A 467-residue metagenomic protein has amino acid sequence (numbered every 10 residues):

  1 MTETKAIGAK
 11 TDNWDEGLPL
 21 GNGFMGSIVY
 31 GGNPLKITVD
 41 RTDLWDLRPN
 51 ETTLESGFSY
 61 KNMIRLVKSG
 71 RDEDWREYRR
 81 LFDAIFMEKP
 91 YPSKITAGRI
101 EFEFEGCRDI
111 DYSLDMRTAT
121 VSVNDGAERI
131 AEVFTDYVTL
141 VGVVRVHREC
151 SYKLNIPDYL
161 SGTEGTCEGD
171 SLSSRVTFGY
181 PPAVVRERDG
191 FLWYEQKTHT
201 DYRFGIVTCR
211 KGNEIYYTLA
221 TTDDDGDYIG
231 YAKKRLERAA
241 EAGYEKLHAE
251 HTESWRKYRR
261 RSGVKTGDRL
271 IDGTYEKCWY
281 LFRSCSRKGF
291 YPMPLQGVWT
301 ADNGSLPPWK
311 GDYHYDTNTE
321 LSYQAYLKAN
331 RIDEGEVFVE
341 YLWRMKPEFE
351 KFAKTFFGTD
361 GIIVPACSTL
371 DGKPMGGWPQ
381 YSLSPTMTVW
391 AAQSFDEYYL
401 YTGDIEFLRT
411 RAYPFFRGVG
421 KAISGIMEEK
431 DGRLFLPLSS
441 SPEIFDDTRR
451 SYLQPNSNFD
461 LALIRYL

Functional and structural regions predicted by a protein language model:
M1-D312, R331-G335, L342-K351: Acidic/polar, glycine-enriched structural segments that form the non-catalytic walls/loops of the carbohydrate-binding
T4-K5, P294-L295, V337-E340, F356 (+2 more regions): Beta-strand segments within the central parallel beta-sheet cores of soluble alpha/beta enzyme folds
G126-V141, L160, A392-P414, G418 (+1 more regions): A conserved hydrophobic secondary-structure block that centers on an alpha-helix together with its immediately flanking
V143, G297-D312, T359-R409, I423-L467: The feature captures the catalytic groove of carbohydrate-active enzymes
R145, L281-S284, T319-D333, V389-I405: Alpha-helical support elements that line or immediately flank enzyme active sites and cofactor-binding pockets
K246, E250-S254, T266-G273, K277 (+8 more regions): Extracytoplasmic/secreted proteins, especially bacterial periplasmic and envelope-associated proteins
F282-S286, E340-A353, P414-K430: Long, well-ordered core segments of solenoidal/helical folds
H314, N318-Y341, M345-A353, N458-L467: Glycine-rich (often Gly-Gly/Gly-Pro-rich) flexible segments and glycine-rich loop motifs, frequently accented by
